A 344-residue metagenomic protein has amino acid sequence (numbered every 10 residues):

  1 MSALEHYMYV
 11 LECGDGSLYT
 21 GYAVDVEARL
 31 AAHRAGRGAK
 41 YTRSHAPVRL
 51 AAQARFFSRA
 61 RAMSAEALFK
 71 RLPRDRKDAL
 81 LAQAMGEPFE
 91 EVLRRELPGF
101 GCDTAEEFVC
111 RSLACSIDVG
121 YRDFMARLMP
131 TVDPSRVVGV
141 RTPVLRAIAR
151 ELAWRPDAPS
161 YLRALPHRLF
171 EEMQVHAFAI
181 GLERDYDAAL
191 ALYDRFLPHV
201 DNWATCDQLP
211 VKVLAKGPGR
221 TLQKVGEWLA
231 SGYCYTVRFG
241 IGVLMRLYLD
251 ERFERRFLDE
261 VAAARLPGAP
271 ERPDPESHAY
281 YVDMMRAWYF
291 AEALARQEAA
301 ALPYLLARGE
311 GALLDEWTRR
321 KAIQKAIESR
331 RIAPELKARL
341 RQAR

Functional and structural regions predicted by a protein language model:
M1-F56, A60-K77, L81-F100: GIY-YIG nuclease catalytic motif and its immediate N-terminal context
L97-R344: Alpha-helical scaffold domains
